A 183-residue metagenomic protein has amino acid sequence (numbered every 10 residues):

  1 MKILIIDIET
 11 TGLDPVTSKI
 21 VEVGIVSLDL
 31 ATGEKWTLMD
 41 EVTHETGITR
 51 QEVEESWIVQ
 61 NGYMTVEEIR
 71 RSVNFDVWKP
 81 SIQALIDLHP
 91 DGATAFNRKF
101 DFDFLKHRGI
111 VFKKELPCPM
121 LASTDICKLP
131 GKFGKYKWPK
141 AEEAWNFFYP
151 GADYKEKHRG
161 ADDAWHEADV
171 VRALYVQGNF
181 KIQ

Functional and structural regions predicted by a protein language model:
K2-L4, I8-G109, K113, E143-F147: Conserved non-catalytic scaffold segment of RNase H-like nuclease domains
I6, P117, D162: Single, functionally critical "micro-switch" positions that shape active/binding sites and transmembrane helices
V23-I25, G134, N179: Residue-level signature of transmembrane alpha-helix interfaces in integral membrane proteins
G33, C127-K132, L174-I182: Short helix-capping/linker segments at secondary-structure and domain boundaries
T43-N61, V66, M120-W165: Active-site-proximal helix-loop-helix substrate-binding element of RNase H-like nuclease domains
H89-K99, D103-F104, P139-Q183: Acidic, Mg2+-coordinating catalytic module of metal-dependent nucleases/exonucleases that use a two-metal-ion mechanism
F112-M120: Short hydrophobic/aromatic-enriched beta-strand-loop microsegments
